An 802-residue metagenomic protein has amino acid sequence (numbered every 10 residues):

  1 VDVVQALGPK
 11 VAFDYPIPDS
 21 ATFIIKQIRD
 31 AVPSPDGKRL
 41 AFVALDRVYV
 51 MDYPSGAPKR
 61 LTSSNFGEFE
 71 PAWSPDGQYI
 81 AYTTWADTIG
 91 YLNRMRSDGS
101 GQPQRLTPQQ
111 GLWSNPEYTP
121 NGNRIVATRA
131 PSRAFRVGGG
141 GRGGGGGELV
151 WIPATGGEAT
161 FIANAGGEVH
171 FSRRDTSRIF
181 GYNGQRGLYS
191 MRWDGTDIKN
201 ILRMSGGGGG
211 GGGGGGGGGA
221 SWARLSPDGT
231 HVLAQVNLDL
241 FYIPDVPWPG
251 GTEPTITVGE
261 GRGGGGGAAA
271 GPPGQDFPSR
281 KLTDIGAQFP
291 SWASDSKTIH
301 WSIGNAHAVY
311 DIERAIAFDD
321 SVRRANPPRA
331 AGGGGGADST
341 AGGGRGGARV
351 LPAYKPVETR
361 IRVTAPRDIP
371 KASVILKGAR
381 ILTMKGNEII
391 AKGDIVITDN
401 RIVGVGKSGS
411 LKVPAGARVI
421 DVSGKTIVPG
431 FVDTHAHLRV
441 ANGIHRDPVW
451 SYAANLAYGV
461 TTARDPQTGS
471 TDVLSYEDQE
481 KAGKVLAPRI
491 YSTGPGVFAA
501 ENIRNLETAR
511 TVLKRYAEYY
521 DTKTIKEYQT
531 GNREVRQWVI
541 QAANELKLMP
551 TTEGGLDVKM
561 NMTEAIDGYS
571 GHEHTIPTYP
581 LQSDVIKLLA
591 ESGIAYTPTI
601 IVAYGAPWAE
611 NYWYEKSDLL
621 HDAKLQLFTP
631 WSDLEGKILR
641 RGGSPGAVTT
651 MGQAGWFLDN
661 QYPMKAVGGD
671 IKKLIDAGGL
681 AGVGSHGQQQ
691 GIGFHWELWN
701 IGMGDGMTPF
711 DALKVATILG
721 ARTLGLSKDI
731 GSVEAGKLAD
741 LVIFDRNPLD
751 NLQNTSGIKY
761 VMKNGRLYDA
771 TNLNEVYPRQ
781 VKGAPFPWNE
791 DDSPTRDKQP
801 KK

Functional and structural regions predicted by a protein language model:
V1-A6, A21-K26, A41-P54, R60-F69 (+12 more regions): A flexible loop/linker signature enriched in serine peptidases of the S9 family
V32, A72, E117, H170-S172 (+2 more regions): Conserved beta-strand position repeated across blades of beta-propeller domains
L202-G208, G219, P272-P290: Conserved blade-ending motifs and adjacent loop-strand segments that build the rim/top face of beta-propeller domains
T364-D368, L382-D394, K407-G409, I692 (+2 more regions): Acidic, glycine-enriched loop/beta-strand segments at the rims of small-molecule binding/catalytic pockets
N387-V428: Histidine-rich, glycine-flanked metal-binding segment
K425-K484, E501-E507, M560-G571: Metal-associated gating/positioning segment near the N- to mid-region
S451-T471, A487-F498, E518-T530, I540 (+4 more regions): Divalent metal-dependent hydrolysis catalytic cores, especially in the metallo-beta-lactamase
A500, T511-G531, T575-D705, T771 (+3 more regions): Active-site neighborhoods of metal-dependent hydrolases
